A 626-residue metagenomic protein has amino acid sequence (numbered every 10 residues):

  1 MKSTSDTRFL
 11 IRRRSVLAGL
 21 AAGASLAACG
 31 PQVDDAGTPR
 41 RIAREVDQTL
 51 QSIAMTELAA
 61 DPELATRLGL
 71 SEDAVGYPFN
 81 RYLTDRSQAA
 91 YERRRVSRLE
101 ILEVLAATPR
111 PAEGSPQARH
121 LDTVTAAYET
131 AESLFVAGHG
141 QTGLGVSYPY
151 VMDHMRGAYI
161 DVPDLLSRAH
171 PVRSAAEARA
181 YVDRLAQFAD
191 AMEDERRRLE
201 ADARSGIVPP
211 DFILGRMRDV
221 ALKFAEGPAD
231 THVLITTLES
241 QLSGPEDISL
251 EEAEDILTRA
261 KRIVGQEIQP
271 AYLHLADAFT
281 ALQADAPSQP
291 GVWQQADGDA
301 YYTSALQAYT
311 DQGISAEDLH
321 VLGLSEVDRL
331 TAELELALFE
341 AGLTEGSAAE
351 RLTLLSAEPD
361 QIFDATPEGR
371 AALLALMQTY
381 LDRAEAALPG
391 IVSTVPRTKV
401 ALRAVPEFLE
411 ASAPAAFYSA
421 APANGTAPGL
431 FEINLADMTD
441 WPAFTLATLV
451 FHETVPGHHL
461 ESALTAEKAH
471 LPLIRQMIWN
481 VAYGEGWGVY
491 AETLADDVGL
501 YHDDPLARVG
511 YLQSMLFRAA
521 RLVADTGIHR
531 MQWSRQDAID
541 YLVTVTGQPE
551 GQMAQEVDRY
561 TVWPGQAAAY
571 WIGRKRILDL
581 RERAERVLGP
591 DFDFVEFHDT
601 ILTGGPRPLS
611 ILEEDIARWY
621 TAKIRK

Functional and structural regions predicted by a protein language model:
K2-F9, S15-P31: N-terminal export signals
S5, F9-I11, G37, I213: Intrinsically disordered, low-complexity regions enriched in serine, threonine, proline and polar/charged residues
R13-R14, R581: Short, cationic motifs built from Arg/Lys/His that form the positively charged side of catalytic pockets
G30-K626: N-terminal maturation segment of proteins
